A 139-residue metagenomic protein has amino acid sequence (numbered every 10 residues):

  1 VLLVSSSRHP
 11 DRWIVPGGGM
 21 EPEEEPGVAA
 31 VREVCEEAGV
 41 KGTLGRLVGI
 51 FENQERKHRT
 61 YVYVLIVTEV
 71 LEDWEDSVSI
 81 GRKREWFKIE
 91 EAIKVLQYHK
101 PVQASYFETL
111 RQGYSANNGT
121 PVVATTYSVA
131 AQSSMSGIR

Functional and structural regions predicted by a protein language model:
V1-V15: N-terminal strand-loop-strand
L2-S5, G42, A92: Conserved short hydrophobic patches within well-ordered secondary structure
V15-V48: The catalytic Nudix box helix
T43-R46, Y61-V67, V123, A131-Q132 (+1 more regions): Sequence/structural signature of beta-propeller domains
I50-D73, E85-E91, E108-Y114: Active-site-adjacent beta-strand/loop module that shapes the phosphate/pyrophosphate-binding cleft
E72-V78, L96-Y98: Short, charged, solvent-exposed linker or helix-capping segments at domain edges/interfaces that act as flexible hinges
R82: A conserved catalytic-core signature of glycosyltransferases
H99-R139: Charged phosphate-binding loop/patch that engages nucleotide di/tri-phosphates or the phosphate backbone of nucleic
